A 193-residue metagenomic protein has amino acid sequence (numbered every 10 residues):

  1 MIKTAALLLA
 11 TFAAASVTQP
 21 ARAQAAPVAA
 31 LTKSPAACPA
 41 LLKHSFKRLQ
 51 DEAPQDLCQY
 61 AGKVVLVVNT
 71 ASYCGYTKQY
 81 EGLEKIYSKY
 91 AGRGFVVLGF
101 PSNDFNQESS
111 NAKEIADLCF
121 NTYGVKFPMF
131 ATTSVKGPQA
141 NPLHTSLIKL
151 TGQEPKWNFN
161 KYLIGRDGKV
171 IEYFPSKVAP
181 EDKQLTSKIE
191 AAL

Functional and structural regions predicted by a protein language model:
M1-T4: Positively charged n-region of N-terminal signal peptides that target proteins for export
A6-S16: Bacterial N-terminal signal peptides
S16-P27: Signal peptide processing junction and immediate N-terminal pro/mature segment of secreted/exported proteins
A26-C58, K78: N-terminal "domain-start" segment that seeds a small globular fold
D56-G75, L83, V97-F100: Short active-site neighborhood of thiol/selenol oxidoreductases, capturing the structured segment around
A61-V65, A91-V96, Y123-P128, N158-F159 (+1 more regions): Loop/turn elements at helix/coil->beta-strand transitions in domains of secreted/extracellular proteins
Y76-A140: Structural microenvironment flanking redox-active thiols in thiol-disulfide oxidoreductases
P142-L193: Thiol-/selenol-based redox modules, centered on thioredoxin-like and closely related oxidoreductase domains
